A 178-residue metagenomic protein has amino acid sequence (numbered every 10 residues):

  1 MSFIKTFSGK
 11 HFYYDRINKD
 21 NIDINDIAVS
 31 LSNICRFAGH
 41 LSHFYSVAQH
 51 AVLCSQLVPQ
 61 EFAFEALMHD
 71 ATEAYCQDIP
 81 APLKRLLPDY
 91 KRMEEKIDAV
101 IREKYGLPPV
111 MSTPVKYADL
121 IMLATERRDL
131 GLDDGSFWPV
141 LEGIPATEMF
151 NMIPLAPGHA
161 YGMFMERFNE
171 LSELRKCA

Functional and structural regions predicted by a protein language model:
M1-A178: Metal-dependent phosphohydrolase cores
